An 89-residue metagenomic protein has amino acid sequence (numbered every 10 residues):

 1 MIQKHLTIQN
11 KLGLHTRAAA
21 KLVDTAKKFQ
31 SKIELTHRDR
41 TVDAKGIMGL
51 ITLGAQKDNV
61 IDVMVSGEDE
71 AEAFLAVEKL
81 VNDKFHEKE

Functional and structural regions predicted by a protein language model:
M1-H5, V60: Intrinsic-disorder/low-complexity, polar/charged segments enriched in Ser/Thr/Lys/Arg/Asp/Glu/Gln
T7, K11-D58: Compact, glycine-rich, soluble single-domain proteins
Q56-E89: C-terminal structural segments of small proteins and small subunits
